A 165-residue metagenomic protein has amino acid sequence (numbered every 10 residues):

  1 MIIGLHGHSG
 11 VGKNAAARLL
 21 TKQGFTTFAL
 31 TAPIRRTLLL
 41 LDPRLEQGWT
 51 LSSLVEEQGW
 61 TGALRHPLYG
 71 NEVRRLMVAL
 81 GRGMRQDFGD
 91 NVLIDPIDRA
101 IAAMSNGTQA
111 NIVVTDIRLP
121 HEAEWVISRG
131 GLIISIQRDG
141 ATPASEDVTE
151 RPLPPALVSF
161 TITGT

Functional and structural regions predicted by a protein language model:
M1-I3: Extreme N-terminal starter segment of soluble prokaryotic enzymes
L5, V114: Hydrophobic anchor at the beta1->P-loop junction of P-loop NTPases
H6-S9, P120-R129, S135-T165: Small-molecule kinase domains that catalyze NTP-dependent phosphoryl transfer to phosphate-bearing small molecules
K13: Conserved lysine of the Walker
A16: Hydrophobic positions on the alpha1 helix immediately C-terminal to the Walker A/P-loop
T21-F28, P43-E46: Post-Walker A helix-loop "phosphate-sensing" segment adjacent to the P-loop in P-loop NTPases
Q23-T26, A110-I112, L132: Short active-site oxyanion
A32-Q109: ATP-dependent small-molecule kinase phosphotransfer cores that center on conserved nucleotide phosphate-binding segments
